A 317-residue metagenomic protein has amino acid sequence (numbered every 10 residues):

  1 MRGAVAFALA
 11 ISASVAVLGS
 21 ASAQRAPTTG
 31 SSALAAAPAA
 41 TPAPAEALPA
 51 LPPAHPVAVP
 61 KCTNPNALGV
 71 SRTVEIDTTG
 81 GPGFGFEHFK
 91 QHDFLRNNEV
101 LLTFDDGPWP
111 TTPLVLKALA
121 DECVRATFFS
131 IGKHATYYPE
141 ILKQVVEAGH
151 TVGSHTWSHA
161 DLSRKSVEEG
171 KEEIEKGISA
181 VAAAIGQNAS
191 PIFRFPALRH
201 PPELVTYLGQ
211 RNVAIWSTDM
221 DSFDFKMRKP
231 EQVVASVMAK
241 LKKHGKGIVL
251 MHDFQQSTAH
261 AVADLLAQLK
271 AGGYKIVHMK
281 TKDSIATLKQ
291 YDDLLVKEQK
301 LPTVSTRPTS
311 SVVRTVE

Functional and structural regions predicted by a protein language model:
M1-A4: Positively charged n-region of N-terminal signal peptides that target proteins for export
A6-A16: Bacterial N-terminal signal peptides
S22-T79, L295-E317: Compositionally biased, proline/threonine/alanine/serine-rich low-complexity intrinsically disordered stretches
A58-E169, E173-A180, A189-S190: Active-site beta->alpha N-cap acidic-glycine motif
Q91-F94, A135-T136, T258-E317: C-terminal domain-boundary segment and adjacent tail
V100-T103, A126-S130, T151-S154, P191-F195 (+3 more regions): Structural recognition of the beta-strand scaffold that forms the well-ordered cores of secreted hydrolase catalytic
G107, I131-K133, W157, P196-L198 (+3 more regions): Active-site beta-loop-alpha junctions enriched in small/polar residues
A160-I185, R199-G245, T258-D264: Alpha-helical scaffold elements lining the catalytic groove of polysaccharide deacetylases
